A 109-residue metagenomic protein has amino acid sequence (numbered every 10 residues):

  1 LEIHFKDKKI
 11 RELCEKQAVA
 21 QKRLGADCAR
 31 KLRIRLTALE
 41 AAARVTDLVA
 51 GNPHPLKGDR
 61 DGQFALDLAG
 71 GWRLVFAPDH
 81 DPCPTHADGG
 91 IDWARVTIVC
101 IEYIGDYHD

Functional and structural regions predicted by a protein language model:
L1-T37: Arg/Lys-rich, positively charged N-terminal/basic patches that mediate binding to nucleic acids
E2, L48, G58, L66-L68 (+1 more regions): A generic structural signal for short, solvent-exposed coil/turn residues that cap or connect secondary-structure
E2-H4, R23, D47, P55 (+1 more regions): Residue-level preference for alpha-helix termini and adjacent loops
H4, E12-L13, A38, L56 (+1 more regions): Lipid interaction determinants
K6, C28, L32-R35, N52 (+3 more regions): Amphipathic alpha-helical interface surfaces
R35, A41-A43, H54, C83-I91: Intrinsically disordered, low-complexity boundary segments flanking structured domains
A41-F64: A short, surface-exposed loop/turn module that caps and links secondary-structure elements
L66-D109: Enriched for short, Lys/Arg-rich terminal
